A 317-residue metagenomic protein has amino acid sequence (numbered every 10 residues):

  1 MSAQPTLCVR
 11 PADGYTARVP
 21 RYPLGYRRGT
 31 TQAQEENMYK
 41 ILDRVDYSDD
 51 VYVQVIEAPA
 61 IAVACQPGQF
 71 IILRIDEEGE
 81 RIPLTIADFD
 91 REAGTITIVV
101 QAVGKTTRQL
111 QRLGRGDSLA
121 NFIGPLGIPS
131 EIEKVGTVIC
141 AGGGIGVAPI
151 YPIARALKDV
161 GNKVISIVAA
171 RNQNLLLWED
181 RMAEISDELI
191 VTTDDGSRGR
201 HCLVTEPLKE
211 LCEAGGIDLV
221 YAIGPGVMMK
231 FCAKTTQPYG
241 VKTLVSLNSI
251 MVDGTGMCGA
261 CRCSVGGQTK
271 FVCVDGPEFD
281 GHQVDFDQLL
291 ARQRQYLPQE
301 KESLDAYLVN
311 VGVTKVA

Functional and structural regions predicted by a protein language model:
Q34-D117: Ferredoxin-reductase
L73, N121-F122, C263: A generic structural signal for residues embedded in beta-strands
D76, G124-P125, G266: Short, surface-exposed secondary-structure boundary micro-motifs
G79-I86, L126-E133, C273: Short, Lys/Arg- and Gly-enriched loop/turn segments at beta-strand edges
K105-V252: FNR/FR-type flavoprotein reductase catalytic core
P149, G226, S249-E278: Local cysteine-cluster metal-coordination motifs and their immediate loop/turn environment, predominantly Fe-S cluster
F271-D275, F279-A317: Short Fe-S-cluster ligation motifs
